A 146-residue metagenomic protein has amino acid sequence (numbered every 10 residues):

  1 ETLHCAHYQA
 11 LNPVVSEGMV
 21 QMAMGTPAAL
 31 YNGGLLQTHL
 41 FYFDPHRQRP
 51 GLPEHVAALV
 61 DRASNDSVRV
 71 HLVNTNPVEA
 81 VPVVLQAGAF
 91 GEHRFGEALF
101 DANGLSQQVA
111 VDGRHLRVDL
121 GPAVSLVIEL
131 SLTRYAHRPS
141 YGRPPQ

Functional and structural regions predicted by a protein language model:
E1-R69, T75-P77, I128: Catalytic domains of carbohydrate-active enzymes that cleave complex glycans
D61-A63, V73, Q86-G88, D101 (+3 more regions): A structural detector for beta-sheet-dominated domains
R69-H71, P82-V84, R117, V127-E129: Beta-strand secondary-structure signal
N76-G91: Surface-exposed beta-strand/loop patches in extracellular or lumenal glycoproteins
P82-Q86, A98, Y141-P145: Composition- and surface-driven signal marking solvent-exposed, interaction-prone regions in large proteins
F90-H93, A123: C-terminal, active-site-flanking charged/polar segments
F95-L116: Solvent-exposed beta-strand/loop surfaces of large extracellular or lumenal domains
D112-Q146: C-terminal beta-strand-rich structural cap/linker in extracellular carbohydrate-active enzymes
